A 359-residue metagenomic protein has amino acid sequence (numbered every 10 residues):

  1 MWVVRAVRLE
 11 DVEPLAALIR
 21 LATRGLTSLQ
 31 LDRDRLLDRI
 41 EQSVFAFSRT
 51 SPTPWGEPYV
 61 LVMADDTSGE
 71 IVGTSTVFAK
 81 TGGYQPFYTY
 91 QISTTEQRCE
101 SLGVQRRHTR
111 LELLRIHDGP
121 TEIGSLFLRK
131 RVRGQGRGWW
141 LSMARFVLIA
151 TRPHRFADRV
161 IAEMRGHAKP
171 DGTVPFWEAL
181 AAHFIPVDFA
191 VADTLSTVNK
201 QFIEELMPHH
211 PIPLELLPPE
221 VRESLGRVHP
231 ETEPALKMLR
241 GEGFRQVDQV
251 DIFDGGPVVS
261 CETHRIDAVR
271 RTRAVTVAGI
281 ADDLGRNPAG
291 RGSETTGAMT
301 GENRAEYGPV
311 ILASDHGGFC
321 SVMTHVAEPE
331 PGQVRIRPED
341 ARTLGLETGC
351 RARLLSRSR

Functional and structural regions predicted by a protein language model:
M1-F87, L216: Short amphipathic alpha-helix that is part of the acyltransferase structural core
T76-S125, A190-T197, Q201: Conserved acyl-donor/pantetheine-binding loop and adjacent beta-alpha core of acyl/acetyltransferases and related
R106, R110, S125-L128, R133-I149: Conserved acetyl-CoA-binding loop-helix of GNAT-fold acetyltransferases
I116-L126, F146-R165, P175, E223-G226: Conserved GNAT acetyl-CoA-binding A-motif
L180, F189-L206, I212-E223, R227: Long, charge-rich alpha-helical interaction segments
P213-G290: Anionic-ligand-binding alpha/beta catalytic cores of soluble enzymes and soluble regulatory domains that recognize
G279, R286, G290-S293, G297-G301 (+1 more regions): Short beta-strand-centered segments at strand-helix junctions
S356-R359: Short, charged beta-turn/beta-strand-edge "cap" motif at the junction between a beta-strand and an adjacent loop
